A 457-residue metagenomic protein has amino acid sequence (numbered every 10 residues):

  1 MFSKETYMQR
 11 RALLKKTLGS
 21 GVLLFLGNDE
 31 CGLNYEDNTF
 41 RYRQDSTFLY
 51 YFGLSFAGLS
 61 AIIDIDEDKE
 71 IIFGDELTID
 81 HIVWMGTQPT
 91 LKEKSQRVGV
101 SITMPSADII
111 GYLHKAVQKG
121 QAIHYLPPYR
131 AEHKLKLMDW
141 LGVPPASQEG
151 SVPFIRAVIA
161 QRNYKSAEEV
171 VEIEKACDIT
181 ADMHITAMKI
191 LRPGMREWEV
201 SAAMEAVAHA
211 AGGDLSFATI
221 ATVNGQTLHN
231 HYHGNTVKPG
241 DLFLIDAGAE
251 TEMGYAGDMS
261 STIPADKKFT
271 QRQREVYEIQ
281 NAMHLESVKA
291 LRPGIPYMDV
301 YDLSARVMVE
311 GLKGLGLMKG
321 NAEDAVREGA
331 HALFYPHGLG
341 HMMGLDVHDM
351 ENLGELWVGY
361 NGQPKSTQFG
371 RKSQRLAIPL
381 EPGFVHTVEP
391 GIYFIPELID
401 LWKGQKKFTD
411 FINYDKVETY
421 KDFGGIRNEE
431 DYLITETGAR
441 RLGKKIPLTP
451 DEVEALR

Functional and structural regions predicted by a protein language model:
M1-R457: Active-site neighborhoods and metal-handling regions in enzymes and metal-associated proteins
